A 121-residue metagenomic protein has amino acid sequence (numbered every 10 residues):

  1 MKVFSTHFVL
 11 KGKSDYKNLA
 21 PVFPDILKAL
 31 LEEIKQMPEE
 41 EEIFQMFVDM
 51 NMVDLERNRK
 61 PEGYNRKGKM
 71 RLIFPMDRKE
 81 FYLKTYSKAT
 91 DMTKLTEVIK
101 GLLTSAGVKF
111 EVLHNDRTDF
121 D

Functional and structural regions predicted by a protein language model:
M1-D121: Structured alpha/beta or helical-core interaction and ligand-binding surfaces enriched in interleaved
